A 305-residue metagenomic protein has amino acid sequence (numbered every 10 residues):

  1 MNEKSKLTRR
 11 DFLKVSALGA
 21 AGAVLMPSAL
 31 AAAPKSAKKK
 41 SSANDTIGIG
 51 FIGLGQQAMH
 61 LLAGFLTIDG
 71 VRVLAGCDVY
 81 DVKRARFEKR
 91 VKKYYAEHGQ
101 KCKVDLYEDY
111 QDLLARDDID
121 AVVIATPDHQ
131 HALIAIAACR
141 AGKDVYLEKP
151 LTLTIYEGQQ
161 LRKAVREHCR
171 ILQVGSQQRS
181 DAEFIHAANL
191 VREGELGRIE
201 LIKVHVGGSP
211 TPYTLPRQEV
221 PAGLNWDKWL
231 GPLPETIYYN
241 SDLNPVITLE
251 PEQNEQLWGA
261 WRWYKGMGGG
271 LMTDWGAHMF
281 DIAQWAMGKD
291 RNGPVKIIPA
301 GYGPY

Functional and structural regions predicted by a protein language model:
N2-D144, Y156-I171: N-terminal glycine-/serine-/threonine-rich beta1-alpha1-beta2 phosphate-ribose binding loop of Rossmann-like
M59, A132, I136, Q159 (+3 more regions): A structural signal for well-ordered alpha-helical segments within the folded catalytic domains of diverse enzymes
A75-C77, V123, E200-K203, L230 (+1 more regions): Residues embedded in well-ordered beta-strands within globular domains across many folds
Y80, H205-P210, L233, G301-P304: Glycine-rich beta-alpha junction loops
R84, D128-Q130, Y146, Q159 (+5 more regions): Tryptophan-centric aromatic hotspots in well-structured domains and transmembrane helices
D144, T152-G231: A contiguous active-site-proximal alpha/beta segment in oxidoreductase catalytic domains
K149: Short basic (Lys/Arg) and small-residue
D227-Y305: Rossmann-like dinucleotide-binding domain that binds NAD(P)(H)
